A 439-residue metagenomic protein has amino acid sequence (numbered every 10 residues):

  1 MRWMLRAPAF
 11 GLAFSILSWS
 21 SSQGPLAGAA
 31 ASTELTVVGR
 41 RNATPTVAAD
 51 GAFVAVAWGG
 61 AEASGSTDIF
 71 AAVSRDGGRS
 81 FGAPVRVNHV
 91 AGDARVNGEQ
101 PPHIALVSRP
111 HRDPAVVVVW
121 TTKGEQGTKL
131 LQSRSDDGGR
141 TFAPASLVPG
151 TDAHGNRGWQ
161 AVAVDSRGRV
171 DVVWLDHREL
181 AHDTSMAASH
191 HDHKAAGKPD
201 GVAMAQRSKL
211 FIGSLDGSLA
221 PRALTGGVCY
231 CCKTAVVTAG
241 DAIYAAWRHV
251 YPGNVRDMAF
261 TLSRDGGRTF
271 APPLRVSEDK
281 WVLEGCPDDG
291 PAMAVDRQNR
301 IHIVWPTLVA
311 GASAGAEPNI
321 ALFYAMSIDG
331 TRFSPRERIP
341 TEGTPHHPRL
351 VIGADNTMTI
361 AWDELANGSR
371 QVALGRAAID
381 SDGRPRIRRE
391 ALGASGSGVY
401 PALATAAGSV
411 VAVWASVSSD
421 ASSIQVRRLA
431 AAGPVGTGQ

Functional and structural regions predicted by a protein language model:
M1-A9: Bacterial N-terminal signal peptides that target proteins for export
P8, L12-S32: Bacterial Sec-dependent signal peptides at the C-terminal "C-region" and cleavage site
G24-Q439: Extracellular, repeat-based ectodomains that mediate carbohydrate processing or recognition
